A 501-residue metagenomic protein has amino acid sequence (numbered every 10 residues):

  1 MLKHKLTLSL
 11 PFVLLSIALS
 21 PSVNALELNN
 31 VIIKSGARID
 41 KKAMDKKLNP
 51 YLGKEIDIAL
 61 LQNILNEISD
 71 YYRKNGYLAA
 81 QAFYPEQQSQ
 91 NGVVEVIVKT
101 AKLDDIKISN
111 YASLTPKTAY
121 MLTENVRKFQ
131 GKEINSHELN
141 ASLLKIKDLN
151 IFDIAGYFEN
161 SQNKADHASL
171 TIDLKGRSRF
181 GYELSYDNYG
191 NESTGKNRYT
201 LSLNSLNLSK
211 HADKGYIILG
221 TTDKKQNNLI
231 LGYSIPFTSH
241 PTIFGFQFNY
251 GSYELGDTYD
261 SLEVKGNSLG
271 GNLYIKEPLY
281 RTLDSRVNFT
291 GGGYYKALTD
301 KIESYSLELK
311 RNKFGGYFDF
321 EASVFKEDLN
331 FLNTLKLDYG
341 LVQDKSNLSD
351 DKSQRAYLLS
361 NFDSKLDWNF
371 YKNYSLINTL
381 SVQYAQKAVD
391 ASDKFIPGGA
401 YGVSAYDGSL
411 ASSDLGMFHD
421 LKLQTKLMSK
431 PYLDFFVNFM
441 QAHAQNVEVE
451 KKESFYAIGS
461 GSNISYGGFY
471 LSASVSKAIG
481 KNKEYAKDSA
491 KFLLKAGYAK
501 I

Functional and structural regions predicted by a protein language model:
D70, G76-A82, D104-G245, R281: Outer-membrane beta-barrel initiation region
I154, F180-Y182, L208-G215, S239-G245 (+7 more regions): Repeated loop/turn-to-beta-strand initiation elements of outer-membrane beta-barrel proteins
N163-K164, Y189-R198, L219-L229, G266 (+5 more regions): Solvent-exposed loop/turn segments connecting transmembrane beta-strands in outer-membrane beta-barrel proteins
A168, N197-L201, N227-L231, L269-L273 (+5 more regions): Hydrophobic, lipid-facing positions within transmembrane beta-strands of outer-membrane proteins
Y182-L184, D213-I217, T242-F246, V287-G291 (+9 more regions): Transmembrane beta-strands of outer-membrane beta-barrel proteins
N188-G190, N207, L219-D223, F248-E254 (+12 more regions): Transmembrane beta-strands of outer-membrane beta-barrel pores
L203, S462-Y470, K487-I501: Outer-membrane beta-barrel "beta-signal"
T299-I302, S306-F439, H443-Q445: C-terminal outer-membrane beta-barrel translocator/porin domains of Gram-negative envelope proteins and their
